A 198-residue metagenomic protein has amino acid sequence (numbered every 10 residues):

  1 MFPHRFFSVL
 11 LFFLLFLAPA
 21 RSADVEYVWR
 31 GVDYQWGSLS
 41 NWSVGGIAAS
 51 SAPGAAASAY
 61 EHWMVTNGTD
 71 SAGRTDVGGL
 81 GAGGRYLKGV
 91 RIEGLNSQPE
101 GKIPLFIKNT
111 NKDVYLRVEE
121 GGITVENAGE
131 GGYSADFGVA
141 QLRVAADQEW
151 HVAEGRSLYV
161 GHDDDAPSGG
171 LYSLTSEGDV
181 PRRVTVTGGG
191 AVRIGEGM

Functional and structural regions predicted by a protein language model:
M1-H4: N-terminal secretory signal peptides that target proteins for export/translocation
F6-V9, G31: Short helix-onset patch at the extreme N-terminus, typifying the N->h transition of secretory signal peptides
S8-A18: Bacterial N-terminal signal peptides
A18-R156, G161-V180, T187: Solvent-exposed adhesion/ligand-recognition segments of exported proteins
V160, I194-E196: Extended, compositionally simple hydrophobic/Ser/Thr-rich segments that build repetitive fibrous architectures
G169, E196-G197: N-terminal leader/targeting segments and the first structural element of proteins
